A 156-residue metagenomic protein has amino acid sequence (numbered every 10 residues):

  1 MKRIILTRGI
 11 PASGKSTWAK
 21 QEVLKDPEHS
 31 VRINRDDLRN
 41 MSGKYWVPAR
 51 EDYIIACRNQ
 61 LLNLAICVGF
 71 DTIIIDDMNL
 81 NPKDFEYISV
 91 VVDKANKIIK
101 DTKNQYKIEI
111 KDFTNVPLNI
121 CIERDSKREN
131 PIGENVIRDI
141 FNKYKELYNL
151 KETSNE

Functional and structural regions predicted by a protein language model:
M1-R8, S13, Q21-P27, D93-E109 (+1 more regions): Conserved GTP-binding G-domain of TRAFAC-class P-loop NTPases and closely related GTPase folds
K2-I5, T17-K20, C57, K83 (+1 more regions): Short, well-structured alpha-helical interface segments that form or flank functional binding sites
R8-G9, R35, I75-M78: Short His-Asn-centered micro-motif
T17-T72, I122: Conserved substrate/cofactor phosphate-moiety recognition/catalytic segment in nucleotide-dependent phosphotransferases
D37-R39, N79-L80, T114-I120: Conserved nucleotide-binding/hydrolysis micro-motifs of P-loop NTPases
A49-Y106: Glycine-rich phosphate-binding loop used to anchor ATP phosphates in small-molecule kinases, encompassing both
I74-D76, K111-T114: Conserved beta-strand segments of the P-loop GTPase G domain that flank and frequently precede/overlap
